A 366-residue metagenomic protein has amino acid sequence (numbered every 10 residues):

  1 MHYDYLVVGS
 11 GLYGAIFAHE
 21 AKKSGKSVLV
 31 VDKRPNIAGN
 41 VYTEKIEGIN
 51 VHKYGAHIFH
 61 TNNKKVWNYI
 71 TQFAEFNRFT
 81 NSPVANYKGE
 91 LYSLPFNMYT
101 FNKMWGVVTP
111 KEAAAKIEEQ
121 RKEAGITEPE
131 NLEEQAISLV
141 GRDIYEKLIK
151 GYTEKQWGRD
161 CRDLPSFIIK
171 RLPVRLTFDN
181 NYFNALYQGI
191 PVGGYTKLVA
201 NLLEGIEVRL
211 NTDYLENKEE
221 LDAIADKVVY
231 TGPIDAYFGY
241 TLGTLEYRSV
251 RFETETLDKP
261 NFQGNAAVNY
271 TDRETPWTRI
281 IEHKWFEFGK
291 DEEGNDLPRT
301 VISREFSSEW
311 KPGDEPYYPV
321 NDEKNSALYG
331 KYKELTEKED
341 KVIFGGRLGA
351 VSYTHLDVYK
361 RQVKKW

Functional and structural regions predicted by a protein language model:
Y5-L29: N-terminal Rossmann-like FAD-binding beta1-loop-alpha1 element of flavoenzymes
K23-E44: Glycine-rich FAD pyrophosphate-binding loop
Y42-V51, F59-K111: A conserved beta-strand/loop capping segment in the N-terminal third of enzymes that catalyze redox or closely related
A85-Y92, M98-K227, T231, D235-F238: Active-site/ligand-binding neighborhood in enzyme catalytic cores
Y214-L335: Mid-domain catalytic core of redox enzymes that form a hydrophobic substrate pocket/lid adjacent to a catalytic redox
E339-S352: Short FAD-binding loop at a beta-strand-to-alpha-helix junction that anchors the flavin cofactor in diverse
T354-Q362: Conserved small/polar residues in nucleotide/adenosyl-binding loops
K364-W366: Positively charged, low-complexity/disordered segments
